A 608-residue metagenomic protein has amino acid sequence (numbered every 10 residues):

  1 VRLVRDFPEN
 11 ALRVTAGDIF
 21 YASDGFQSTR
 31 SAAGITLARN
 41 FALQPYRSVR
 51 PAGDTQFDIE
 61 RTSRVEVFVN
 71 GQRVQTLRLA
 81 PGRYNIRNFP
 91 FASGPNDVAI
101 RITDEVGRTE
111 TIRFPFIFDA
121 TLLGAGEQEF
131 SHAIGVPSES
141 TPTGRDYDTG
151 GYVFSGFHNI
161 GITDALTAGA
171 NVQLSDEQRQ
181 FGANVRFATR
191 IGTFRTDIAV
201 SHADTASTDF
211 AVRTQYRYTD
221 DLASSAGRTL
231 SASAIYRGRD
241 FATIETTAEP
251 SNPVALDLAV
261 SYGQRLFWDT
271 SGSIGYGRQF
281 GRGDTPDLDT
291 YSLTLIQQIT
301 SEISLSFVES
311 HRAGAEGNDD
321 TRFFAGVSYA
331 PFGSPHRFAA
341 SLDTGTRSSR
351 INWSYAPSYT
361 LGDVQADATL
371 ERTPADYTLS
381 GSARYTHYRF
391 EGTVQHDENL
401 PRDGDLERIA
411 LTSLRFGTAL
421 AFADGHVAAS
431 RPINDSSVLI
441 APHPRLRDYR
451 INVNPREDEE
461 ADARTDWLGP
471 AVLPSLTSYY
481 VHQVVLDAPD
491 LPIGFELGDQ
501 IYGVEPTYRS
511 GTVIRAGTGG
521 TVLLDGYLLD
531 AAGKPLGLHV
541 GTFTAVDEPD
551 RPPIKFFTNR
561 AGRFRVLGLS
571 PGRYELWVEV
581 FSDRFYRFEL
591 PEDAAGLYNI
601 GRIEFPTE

Functional and structural regions predicted by a protein language model:
V1-R64, V69-L79, T103, R108-P137 (+3 more regions): Flexible, glycine-rich linker and terminal segments associated with outer-membrane beta-barrel/transport systems
L79-F91, N96, A471: Short acidic/polar hinge/loop motifs at secondary-structure boundaries that mediate gating or recognition
Y84, N96-V98, H482, Y574-L576: A short tyrosine-centered beta-strand micro-motif
N88-F91, L473-T477, V566-G568: Short, flexible loop/turn segments at beta-strand junctions in immunoglobulin-like and fibronectin type III
S93, S478, R560, S570-P571: Surface-exposed loops/turns
H132, V136-E139, G144, F154-V172 (+2 more regions): Core alpha-helical transmembrane segments of integral membrane proteins
D148-G156, D164-L166, Q178-F181, R347-N352 (+1 more regions): Outer-membrane beta-barrel translocator/receptor signature
R551-F556, R560-L569: C-terminal structured "cap/appendage" subdomains that terminate the fold
